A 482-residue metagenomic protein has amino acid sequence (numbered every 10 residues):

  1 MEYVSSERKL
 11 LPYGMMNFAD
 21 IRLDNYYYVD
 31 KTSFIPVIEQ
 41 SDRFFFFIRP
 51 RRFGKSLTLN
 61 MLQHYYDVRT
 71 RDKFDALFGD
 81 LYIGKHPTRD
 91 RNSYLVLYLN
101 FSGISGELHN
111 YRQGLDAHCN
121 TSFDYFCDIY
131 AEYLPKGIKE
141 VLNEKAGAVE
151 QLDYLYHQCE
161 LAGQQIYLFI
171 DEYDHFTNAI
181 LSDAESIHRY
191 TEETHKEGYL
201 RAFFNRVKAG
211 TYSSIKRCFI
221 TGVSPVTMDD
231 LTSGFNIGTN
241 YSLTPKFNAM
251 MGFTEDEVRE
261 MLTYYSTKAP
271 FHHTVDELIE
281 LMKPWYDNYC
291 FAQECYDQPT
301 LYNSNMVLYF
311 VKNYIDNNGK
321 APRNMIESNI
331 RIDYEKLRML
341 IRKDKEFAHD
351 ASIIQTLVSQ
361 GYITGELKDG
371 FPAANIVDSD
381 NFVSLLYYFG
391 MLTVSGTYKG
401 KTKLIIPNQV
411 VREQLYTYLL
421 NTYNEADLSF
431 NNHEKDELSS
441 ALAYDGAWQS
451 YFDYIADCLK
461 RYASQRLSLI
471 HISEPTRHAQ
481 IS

Functional and structural regions predicted by a protein language model:
E2-T70, D75-G84: Walker A/P-loop-proximal flanking segment of P-loop NTPase domains
R71, D75-Y125: P-loop NTPase motor core
Y154-C159, R189-I215: Substrate-engagement module of ASCE P-loop NTPases
T227-S233, Y241-K312, L357: Amphipathic alpha-helical segments of the small helical/lid subdomains adjacent to P-loop NTPase cores
P322-S328, Y334, R338-V377, F382-L385: Conserved helicase/translocase motor-coupling segment
G390-T397: A short, conserved structural fragment
N408-E437: Short, amphipathic alpha-helical interaction segments positioned at domain boundaries
I470-T476: Conserved small/polar residues in nucleotide/adenosyl-binding loops
